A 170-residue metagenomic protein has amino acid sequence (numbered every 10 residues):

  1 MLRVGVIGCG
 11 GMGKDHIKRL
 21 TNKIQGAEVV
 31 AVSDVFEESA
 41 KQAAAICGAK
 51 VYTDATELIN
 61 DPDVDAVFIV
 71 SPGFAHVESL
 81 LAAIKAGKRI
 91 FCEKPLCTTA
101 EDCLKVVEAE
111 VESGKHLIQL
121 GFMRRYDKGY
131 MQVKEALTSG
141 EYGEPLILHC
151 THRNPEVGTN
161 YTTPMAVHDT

Functional and structural regions predicted by a protein language model:
M1-C47: N-terminal Rossmann-like dinucleotide-binding module
H16, A49-A109: Beta-loop-alpha module in the N-terminal Rossmann-like domain of NAD(P)-dependent dehydrogenases, especially those
K23-I24, D61-P62, S113, D127: Acidic-histidine catalytic/liganding microenvironments
V30, D65, L146: Conserved acidic residues
Q42-A49, A109-S113: Short, conserved SAM-binding/catalytic segment of Class I S-adenosyl-L-methionine-dependent methyltransferases
C97-T159: A contiguous active-site-proximal alpha/beta segment in oxidoreductase catalytic domains
P155-T170: Rossmann-like dinucleotide-binding domain that binds NAD(P)(H)
